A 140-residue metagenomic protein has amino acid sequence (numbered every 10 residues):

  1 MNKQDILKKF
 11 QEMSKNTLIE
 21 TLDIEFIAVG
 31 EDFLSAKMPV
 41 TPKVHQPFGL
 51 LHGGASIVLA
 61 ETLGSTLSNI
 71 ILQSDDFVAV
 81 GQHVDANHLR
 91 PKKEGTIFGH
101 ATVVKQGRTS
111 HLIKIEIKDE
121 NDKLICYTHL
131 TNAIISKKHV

Functional and structural regions predicted by a protein language model:
M1-V140: Terminal targeting signals and extreme-terminal segments of soluble enzymes
